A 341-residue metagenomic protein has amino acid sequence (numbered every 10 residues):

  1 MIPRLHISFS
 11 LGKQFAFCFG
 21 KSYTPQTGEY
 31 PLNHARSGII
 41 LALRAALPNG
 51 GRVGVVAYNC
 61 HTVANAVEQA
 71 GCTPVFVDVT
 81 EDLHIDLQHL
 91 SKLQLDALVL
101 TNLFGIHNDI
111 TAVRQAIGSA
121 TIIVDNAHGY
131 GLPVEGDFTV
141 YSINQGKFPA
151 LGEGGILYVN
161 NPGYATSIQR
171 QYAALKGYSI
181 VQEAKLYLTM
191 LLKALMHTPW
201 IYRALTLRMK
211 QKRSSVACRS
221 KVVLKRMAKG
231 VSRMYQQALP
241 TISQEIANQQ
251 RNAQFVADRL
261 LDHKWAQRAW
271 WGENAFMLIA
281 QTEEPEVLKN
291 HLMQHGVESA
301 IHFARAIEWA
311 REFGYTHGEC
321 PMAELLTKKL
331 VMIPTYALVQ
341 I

Functional and structural regions predicted by a protein language model:
M1, K176-P240: Alpha-helical membrane-targeting segments
M1-G20, A120, K210-V223, I333-P334: N-terminal "arm"/small-domain region of PLP-dependent enzymes with the aminotransferase-like
M1-N49, A70, S91, T241-Q244 (+1 more regions): Conserved PLP-binding active-site segment in aminotransferase class I/II-type PLP enzymes
H6-S8, G12, A228-I246, Q250-A257 (+1 more regions): Conserved glycine-rich beta-strand-loop-beta hairpin in the small C-terminal domain of fold type I
A42-S91, L292: Conserved PLP-anchoring active-site segment centered on the Schiff-base-forming lysine
E81-R170, M332, Y336: Active-site phosphate-binding strand-loop segment of PLP-dependent enzymes
S142, F276-E283, E308-E319, T327-V339: Conserved PLP-binding active-site segment of the aspartate aminotransferase-like
S179-K185, A269, P285-P321, L330: Conserved PLP cofactor-binding pocket of PLP-dependent enzymes
